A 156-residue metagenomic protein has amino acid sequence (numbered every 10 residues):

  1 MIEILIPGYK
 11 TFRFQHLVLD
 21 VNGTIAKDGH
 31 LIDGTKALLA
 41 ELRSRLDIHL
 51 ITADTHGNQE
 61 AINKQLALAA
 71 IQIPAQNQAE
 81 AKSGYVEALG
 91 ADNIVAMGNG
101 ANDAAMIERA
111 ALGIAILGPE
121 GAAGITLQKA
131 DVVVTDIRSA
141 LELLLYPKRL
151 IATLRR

Functional and structural regions predicted by a protein language model:
M1-L19, R156: Non-catalytic pre-domain segments flanking phosphatase-related domains
I6, D28-R45, A79-E80: Short, acidic loop-to-helix structural element flanking the phosphoryl-transfer center in phosphate-processing enzymes
T11-F12, E41, A69: Catalytic phosphate/metal-binding cores of nucleic-acid and nucleotide-processing enzymes, i.e., regions that mediate
R13-Q15, L46, D92-N93: Short coil/turn segments at beta-strand junctions that form active-site/ligand-binding loops
V21-N22, R138: Residue-level recognition of short loop/turn positions
L38-N63: Substrate-recognition element of Asp-dependent hydrolases with the DxDx(T/V) motif
H56-R156: C-terminal cap/substrate-recognition subdomain and adjoining C-terminal extension of metal-dependent phosphatase-like
